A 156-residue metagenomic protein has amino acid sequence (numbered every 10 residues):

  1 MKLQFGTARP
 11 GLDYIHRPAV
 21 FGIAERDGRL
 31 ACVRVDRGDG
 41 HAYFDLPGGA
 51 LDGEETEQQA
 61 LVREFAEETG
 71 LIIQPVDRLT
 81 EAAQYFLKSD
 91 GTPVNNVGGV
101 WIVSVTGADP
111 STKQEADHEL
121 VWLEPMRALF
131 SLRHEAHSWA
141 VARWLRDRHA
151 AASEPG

Functional and structural regions predicted by a protein language model:
M1-F21: Acidic, metal-coordinating catalytic segment for phosphate/diphosphate chemistry, firing primarily on the Nudix
L12-H16, Y43, G91-V97, D117: A generic structural micro-feature
P18-V20, G28, G98-G99, H118: Change "...and in nucleic-acid phosphodiester-cleaving endonucleases..." to "...and in nucleic-acid processing enzymes
R26-L71: Conserved Nudix-box catalytic region and its N-terminal flanking loop in Nudix hydrolases and closely related
G70-A108: Active-site segment of metal-dependent pyrophosphate-handling enzymes, primarily the Nudix hydrolase catalytic core
V100-I102, S111-R143: NUDIX/MutT-family hydrolases
H149-P155: Short, charged, intrinsically disordered terminal tails
